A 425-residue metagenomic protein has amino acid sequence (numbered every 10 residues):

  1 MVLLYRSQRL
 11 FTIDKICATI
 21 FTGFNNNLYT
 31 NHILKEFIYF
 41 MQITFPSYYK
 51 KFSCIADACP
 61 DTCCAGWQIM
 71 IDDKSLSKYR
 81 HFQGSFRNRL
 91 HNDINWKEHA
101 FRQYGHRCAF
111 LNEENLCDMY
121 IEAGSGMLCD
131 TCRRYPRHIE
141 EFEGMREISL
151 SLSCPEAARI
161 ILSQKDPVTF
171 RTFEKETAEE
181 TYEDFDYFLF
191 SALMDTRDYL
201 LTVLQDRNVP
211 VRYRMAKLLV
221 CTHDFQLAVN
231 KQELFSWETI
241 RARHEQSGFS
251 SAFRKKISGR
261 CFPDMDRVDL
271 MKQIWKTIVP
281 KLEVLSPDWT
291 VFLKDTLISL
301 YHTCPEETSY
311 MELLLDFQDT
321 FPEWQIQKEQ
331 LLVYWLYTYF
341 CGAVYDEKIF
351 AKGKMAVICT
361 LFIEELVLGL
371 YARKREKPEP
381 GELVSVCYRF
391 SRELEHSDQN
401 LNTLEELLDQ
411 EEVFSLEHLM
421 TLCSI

Functional and structural regions predicted by a protein language model:
Y5-Q8, Y29-H32, Y39: Low-complexity, intrinsically disordered or signal/transmembrane-proximal segments
M41-C59, H91-C129, R146: Immediate flanking context of iron-sulfur cluster ligation sites
Y48-W96: Polybasic, low-complexity association/targeting segments
N115, A123-D224: Internal, well-ordered alpha/beta segment that forms a basic, Gly-enriched binding/recognition surface
V209-I425: Hydrophobic, aromatic-lined core segments that form the binding pocket/scaffold for planar heteroaromatic ligands
